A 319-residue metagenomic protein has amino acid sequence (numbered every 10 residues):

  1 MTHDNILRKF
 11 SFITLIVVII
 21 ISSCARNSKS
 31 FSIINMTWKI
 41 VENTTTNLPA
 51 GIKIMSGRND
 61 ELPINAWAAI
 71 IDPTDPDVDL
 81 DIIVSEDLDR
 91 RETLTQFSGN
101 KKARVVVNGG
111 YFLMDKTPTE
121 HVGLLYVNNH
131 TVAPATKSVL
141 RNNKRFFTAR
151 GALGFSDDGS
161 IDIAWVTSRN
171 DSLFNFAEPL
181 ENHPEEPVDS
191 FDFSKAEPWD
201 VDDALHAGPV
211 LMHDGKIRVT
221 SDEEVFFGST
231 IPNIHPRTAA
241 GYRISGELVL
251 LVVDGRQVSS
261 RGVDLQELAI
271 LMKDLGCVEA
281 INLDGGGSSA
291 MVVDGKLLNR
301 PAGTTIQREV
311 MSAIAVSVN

Functional and structural regions predicted by a protein language model:
M1-S32: Bacterial Sec-dependent N-terminal signal peptides
A25, T74-P76, F112, S160 (+6 more regions): Short, glycine-/Ser/Thr-/acidic-enriched flexible segments
R26-D171: Zymogen propeptides
K29-S56, V219, K296-N319: Flexible, D/E/H-enriched segments
P63-A68, R150, H206-G208, H235-A239 (+1 more regions): Short glycine-rich loop/turn motifs
R104-N108, L153-G154, D162-A164, L211 (+3 more regions): Structural recognition of the beta-strand scaffold that forms the well-ordered cores of secreted hydrolase catalytic
K116-R141, T220-E279, S288-N319: Conserved, well-ordered active-site substructure
P184-F191, W199-F227: Short, conserved active-site entrance elements at the starts or edges of catalytic domains
